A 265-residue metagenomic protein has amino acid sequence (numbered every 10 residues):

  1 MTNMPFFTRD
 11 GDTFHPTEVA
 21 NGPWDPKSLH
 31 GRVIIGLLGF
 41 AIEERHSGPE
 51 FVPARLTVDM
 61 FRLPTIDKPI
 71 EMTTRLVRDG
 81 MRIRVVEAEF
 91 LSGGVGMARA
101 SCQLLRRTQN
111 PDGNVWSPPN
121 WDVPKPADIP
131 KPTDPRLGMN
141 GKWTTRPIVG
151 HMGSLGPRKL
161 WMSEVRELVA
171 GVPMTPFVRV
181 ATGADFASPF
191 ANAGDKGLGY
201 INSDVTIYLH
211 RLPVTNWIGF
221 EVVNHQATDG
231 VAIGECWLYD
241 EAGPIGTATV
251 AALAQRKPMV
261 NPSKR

Functional and structural regions predicted by a protein language model:
M1-R265: Terminal targeting signals and extreme-terminal segments of soluble enzymes
